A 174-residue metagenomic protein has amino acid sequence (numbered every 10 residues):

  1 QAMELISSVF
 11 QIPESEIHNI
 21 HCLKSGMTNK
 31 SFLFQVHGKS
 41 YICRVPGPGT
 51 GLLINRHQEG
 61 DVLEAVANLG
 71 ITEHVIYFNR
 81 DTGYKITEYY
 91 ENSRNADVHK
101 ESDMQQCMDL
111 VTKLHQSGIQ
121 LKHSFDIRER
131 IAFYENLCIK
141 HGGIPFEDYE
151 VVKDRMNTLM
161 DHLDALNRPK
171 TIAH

Functional and structural regions predicted by a protein language model:
Q1-I20: Juxta-kinase regulatory segment immediately upstream of eukaryotic protein kinase catalytic domains
P13-E14, H37, L69, L166: Short, structurally constrained coil/turn elements that cap an alpha-helix or connect an alpha-helix to the following
H21-R128, F133-L137, G142-D154: ATP-binding pocket architecture of kinase catalytic cores
R155, L159: Short proline/glycine- and basic residue-enriched helix-capping loop/turn segments at helix->loop/beta transitions
D161-N167: A short acidic-Thr-Gly-centered motif at the start of a beta-strand
I172-H174: Catalytic-loop of the protein kinase fold
